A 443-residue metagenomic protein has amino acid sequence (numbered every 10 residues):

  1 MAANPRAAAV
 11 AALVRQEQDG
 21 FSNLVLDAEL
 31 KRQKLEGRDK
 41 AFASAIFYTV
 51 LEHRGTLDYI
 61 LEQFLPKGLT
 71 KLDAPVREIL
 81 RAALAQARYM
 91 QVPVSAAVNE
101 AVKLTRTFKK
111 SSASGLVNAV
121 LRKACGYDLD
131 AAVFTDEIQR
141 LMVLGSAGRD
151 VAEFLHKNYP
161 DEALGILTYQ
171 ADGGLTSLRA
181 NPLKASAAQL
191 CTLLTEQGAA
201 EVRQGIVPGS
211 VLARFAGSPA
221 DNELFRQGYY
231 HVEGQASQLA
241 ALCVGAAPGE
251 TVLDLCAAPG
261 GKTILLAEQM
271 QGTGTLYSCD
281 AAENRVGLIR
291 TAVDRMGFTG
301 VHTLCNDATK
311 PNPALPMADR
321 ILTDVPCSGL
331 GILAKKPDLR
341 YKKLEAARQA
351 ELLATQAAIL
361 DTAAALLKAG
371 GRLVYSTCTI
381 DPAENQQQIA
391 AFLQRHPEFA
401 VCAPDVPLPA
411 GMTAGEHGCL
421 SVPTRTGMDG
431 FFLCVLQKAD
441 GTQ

Functional and structural regions predicted by a protein language model:
M1-Q443: S-adenosylmethionine
